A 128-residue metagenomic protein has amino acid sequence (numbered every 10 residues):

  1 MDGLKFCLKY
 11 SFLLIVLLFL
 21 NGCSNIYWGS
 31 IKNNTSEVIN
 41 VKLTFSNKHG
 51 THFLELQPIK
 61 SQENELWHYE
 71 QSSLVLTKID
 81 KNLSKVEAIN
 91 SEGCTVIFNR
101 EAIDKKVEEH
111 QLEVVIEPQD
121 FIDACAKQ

Functional and structural regions predicted by a protein language model:
M1-C23: Sec-dependent bacterial lipoprotein signal peptides
C23-S30, N34, V38-H68, T77-Q128: Intrinsically disordered, low-complexity segments enriched in small/polar residues
Q71-S73: Short, charged beta-turn/beta-strand-edge "cap" motif at the junction between a beta-strand and an adjacent loop
